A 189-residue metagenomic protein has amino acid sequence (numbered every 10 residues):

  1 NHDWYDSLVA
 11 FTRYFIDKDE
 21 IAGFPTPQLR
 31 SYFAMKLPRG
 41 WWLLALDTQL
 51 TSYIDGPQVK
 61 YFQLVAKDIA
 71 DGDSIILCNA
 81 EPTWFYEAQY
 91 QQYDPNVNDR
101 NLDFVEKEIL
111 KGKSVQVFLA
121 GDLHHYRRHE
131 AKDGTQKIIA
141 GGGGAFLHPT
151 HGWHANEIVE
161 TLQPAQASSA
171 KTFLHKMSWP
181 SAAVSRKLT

Functional and structural regions predicted by a protein language model:
N1-I76, E87-W179: Extended active-site neighborhood of metal-dependent phosphoesterases/phosphodiesterases
C78-A80: A cross-family glycoside hydrolase active-site/sugar-binding cleft signature
P180-V184: Flexible, glycine/threonine- and acidic-rich loop/arm segments that mediate assembly and lattice contacts in viral
